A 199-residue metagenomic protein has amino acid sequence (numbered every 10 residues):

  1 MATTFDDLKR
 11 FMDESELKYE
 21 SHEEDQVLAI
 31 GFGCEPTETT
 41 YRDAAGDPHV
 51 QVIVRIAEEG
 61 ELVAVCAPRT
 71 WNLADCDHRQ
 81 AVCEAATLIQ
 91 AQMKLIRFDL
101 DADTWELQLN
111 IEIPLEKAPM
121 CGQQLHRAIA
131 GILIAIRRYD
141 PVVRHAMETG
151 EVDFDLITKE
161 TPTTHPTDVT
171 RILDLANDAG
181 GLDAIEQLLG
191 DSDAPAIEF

Functional and structural regions predicted by a protein language model:
M1-Y19: Amphipathic alpha-helical segments
S15-P48, A67-R69: Ser/Thr-rich, low-complexity intrinsically disordered terminal regions
P36-T37, A57-L62, T70-L73: Short, charged/polar surface micro-motifs in flexible loops or helix N-caps
A44-C66: A glycine-rich, hydrophobic loop/mini-helix early in the fold
A64-T104: Short, internal acidic amphipathic alpha-helical interface segments that mediate docking to partner proteins
L95-T158: Charged, low-complexity intrinsically disordered regions
R144-A184, L189: Short, highly charged C-terminal tails/helix-capping segments
L188-F199: Short acidic DE-rich linear segments
